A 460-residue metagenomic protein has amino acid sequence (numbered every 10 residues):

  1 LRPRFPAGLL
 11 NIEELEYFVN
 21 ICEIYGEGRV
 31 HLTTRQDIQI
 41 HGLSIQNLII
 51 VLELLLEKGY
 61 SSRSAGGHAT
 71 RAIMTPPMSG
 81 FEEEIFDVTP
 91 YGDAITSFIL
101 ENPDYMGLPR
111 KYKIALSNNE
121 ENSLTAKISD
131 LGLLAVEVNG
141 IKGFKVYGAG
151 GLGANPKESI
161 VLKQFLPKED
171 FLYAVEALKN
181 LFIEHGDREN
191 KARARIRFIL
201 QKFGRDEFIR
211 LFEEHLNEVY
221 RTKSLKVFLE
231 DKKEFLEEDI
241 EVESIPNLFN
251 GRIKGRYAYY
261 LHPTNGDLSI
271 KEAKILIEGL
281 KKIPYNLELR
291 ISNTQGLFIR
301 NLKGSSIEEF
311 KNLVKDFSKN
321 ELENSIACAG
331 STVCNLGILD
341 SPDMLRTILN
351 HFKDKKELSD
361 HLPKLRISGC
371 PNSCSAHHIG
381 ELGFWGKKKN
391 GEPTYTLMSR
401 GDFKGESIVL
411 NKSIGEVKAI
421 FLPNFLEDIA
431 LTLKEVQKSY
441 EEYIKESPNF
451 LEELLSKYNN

Functional and structural regions predicted by a protein language model:
L1-R2, A154-S159, I253-Y260: Gly-rich Lys/Arg/Thr-decorated short loops/hinges at beta-loop-alpha junctions or inter-strand turns that position
R2-G143, Y173, Y259, P263-E392: Small-residue-enriched alpha-helical segments and adjacent helix-cap loops that form tight helix-helix packing
E27-H31, E101-L108, E184-K191, R221-L225 (+4 more regions): Intrinsically disordered or highly flexible coil/loop and linker segments, enriched in small and charged/polar residues
G42, Q46-N47, L55-K58, I183-L248 (+3 more regions): Terminal amphipathic helices with adjacent charged low-complexity linkers/tails
S62-G67, L181-N190, E218-E230, Y257-Y259 (+3 more regions): Flexible helix-coil linker/hinge segments at domain or subdomain boundaries
M106-R210, H378-K438: Mobile "lid/hinge" segments at catalytic clefts and subdomain interfaces of large enzymes
Y112-I114, L229, Y458-N460: Non-catalytic interaction/regulatory segments
N250-A258, P263-I291, F425-L426, A430-N460: Long hydrophobic segments that form regular secondary structure
